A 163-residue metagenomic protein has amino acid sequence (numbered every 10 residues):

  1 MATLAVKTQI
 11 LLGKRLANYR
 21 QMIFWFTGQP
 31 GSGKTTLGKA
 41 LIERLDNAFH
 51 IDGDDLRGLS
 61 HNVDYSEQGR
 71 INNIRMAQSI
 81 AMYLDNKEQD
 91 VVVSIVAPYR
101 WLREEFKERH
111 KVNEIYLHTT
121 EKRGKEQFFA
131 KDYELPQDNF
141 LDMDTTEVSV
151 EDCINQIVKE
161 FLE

Functional and structural regions predicted by a protein language model:
M1-I23: Extreme N-terminal, non-catalytic leader segments that precede Walker-type/kinase nucleotide-binding cores
F26: Hydrophobic anchor at the beta1->P-loop junction of P-loop NTPases
Q29: P-loop (Walker A) phosphate-binding loop of NTP-binding proteins
S32, G38-M82: Conserved substrate/cofactor phosphate-moiety recognition/catalytic segment in nucleotide-dependent phosphotransferases
D46, E108-K111, D138: Short, structured coil segments at secondary-structure junctions
L59, S66-K122, F128: Glycine-rich phosphate-binding loop used to anchor ATP phosphates in small-molecule kinases, encompassing both
L117-E163: Small-molecule kinase domains that catalyze NTP-dependent phosphoryl transfer to phosphate-bearing small molecules
